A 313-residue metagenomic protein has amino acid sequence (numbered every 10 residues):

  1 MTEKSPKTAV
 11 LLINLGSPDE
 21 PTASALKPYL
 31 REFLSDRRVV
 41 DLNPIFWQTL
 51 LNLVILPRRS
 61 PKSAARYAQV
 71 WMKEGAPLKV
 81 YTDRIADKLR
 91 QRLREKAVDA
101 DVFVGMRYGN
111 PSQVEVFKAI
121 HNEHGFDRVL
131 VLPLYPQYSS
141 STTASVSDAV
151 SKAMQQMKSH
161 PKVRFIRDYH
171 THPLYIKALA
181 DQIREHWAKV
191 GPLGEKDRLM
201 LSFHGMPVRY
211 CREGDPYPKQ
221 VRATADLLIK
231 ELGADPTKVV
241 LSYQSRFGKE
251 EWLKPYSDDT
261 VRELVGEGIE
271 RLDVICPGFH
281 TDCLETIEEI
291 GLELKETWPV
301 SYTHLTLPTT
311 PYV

Functional and structural regions predicted by a protein language model:
P6-D101: N-terminal glycine-rich anion-binding loop in soluble enzyme alpha/beta folds
P77, S141, S145, T171-A178 (+3 more regions): Alpha-helix N-cap and loop-to-helix initiation/capping positions
F103-A178: Long, hydrophobic, well-ordered secondary-structure blocks that form the structural core and pocket-lining surfaces
F117-H121, E251-I269, I290-K295: A short, acidic, amphipathic alpha-helical segment used as a generic capping/interface helix at domain edges
G125-F126, K196, I269-E270: Short, high-confidence coil segments that cap the C-terminus of an alpha-helix and link into the following beta-strand
V208-V239, F247-P255, T260: Redox- and metal-dependent alpha/beta enzyme cores, enriched for Fe-S-associated oxidoreductases and cofactor-handling
C283-E289: A C-terminal functional module that forms or caps the active site or interfaces directly with catalytic machinery
T303-T309: Conserved small/polar residues in nucleotide/adenosyl-binding loops
